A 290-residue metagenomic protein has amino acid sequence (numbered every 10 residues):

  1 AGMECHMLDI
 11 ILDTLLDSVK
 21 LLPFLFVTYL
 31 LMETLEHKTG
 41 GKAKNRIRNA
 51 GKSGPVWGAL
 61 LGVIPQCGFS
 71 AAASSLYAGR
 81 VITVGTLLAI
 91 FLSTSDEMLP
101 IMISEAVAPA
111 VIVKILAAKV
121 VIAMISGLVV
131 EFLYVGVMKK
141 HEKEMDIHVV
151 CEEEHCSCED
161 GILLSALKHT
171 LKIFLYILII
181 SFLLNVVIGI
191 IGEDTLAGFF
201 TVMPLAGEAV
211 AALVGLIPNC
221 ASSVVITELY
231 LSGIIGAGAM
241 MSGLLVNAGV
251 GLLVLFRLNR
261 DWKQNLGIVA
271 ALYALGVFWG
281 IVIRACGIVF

Functional and structural regions predicted by a protein language model:
M3-L35, K114-E208, V269-F290: Selected transmembrane alpha-helices and immediately adjacent juxtamembrane segments of polytopic inner-membrane
H6-I10, S53, A108, G161 (+2 more regions): Alpha-helix capping and helix-coil boundary motifs
F24, E36-G40, K44, G62 (+1 more regions): Short helix-loop boundary/capping segments at the starts of domains
L31-W57, L196-T201: Membrane-embedded helical hairpins/re-entrant loop segments and their flanking transmembrane helices within multi-pass
T39, L255-A274: Interfacial loop-to-transmembrane junctions
R48-N49, T86-F91, L266-A271: Cytoplasmic-side transmembrane-helix entry/capping segments in multi-pass membrane proteins
L61-L116, I188-N259: Membrane-interfacial helix-loop connectors
